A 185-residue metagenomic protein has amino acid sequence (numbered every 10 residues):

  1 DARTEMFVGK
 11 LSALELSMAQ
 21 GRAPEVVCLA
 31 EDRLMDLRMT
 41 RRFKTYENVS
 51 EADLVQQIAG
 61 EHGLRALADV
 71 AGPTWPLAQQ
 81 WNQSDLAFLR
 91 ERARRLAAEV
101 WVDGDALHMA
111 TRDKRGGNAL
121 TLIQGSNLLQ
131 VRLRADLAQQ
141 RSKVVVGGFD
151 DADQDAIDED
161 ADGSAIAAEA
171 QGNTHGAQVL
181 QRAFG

Functional and structural regions predicted by a protein language model:
D1-A2, D113, G148-D150: Short acidic, glycine-rich loop/turn motifs
D1-A66, A78: Surface-exposed cap/loop segments at beta↔alpha junctions
F7, D105, S142: Residues that flank catalytic or metal-binding motifs in active/ligand-binding sites
A13, K114, D151-D153: Short, glycine-/Ser/Thr-/acidic-enriched flexible segments
L16, M35, A97-A98, D151: Non-catalytic alpha-helical coupling and interface elements of nucleotide-dependent molecular machines and regulators
E25, A30-L34, V70-L133, L137-A138: Short beta-strand-centered interaction patches in the first periplasmic/extracellular domains of large envelope
V49-G60, N82-R90, R94, G147-F149: Polar, S/T/G-rich
N118-G185: Acidic, small/polar-enriched beta strand-loop surface segments
